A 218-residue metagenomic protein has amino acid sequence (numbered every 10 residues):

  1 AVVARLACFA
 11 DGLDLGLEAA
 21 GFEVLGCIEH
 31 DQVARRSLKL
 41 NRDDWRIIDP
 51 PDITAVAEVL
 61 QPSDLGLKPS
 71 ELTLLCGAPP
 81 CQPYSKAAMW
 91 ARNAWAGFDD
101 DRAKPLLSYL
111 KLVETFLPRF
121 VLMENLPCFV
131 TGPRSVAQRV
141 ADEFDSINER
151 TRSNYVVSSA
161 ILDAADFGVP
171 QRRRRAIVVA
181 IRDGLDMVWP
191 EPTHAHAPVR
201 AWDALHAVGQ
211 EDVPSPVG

Functional and structural regions predicted by a protein language model:
A4, L74-C76, L122: N-terminal Rossmann-like NAD(P) cofactor-binding module of classical short-chain dehydrogenase/reductase
A4-A55: SAM cofactor-binding core of SAM-dependent methyltransferases, primarily the Rossmann-like beta-alpha-beta module
F9, A78, L162: Active-site glycine-centered loops adjacent to acidic/histidine catalytic or metal-binding residues that shape
I28, P79, E124-N125: Glycine-rich, histidine-containing beta strand-loop boundary motifs that form or position
Q32, A55, C81, P127-C128: Short, glycine/acidic-enriched loop or turn micro-motifs at the edges of active sites
L40-A78, I181: Short, structured active-site "lid" loops
V59-L72, Y84-G218: Class I S-adenosyl-L-methionine
